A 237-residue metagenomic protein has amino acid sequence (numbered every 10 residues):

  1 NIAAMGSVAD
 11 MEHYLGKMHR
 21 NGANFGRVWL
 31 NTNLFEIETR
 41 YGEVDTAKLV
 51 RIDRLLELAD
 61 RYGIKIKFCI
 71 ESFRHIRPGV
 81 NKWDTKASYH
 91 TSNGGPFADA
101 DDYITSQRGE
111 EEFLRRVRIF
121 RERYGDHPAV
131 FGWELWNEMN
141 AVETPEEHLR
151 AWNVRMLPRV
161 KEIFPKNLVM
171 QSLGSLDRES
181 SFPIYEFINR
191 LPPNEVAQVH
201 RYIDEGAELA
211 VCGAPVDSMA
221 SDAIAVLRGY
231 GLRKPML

Functional and structural regions predicted by a protein language model:
N1-V196, H200-E208, P215-I224, L232: Active-site mouth of glycoside hydrolases
L237: Short acidic/histidine-rich active-site segments
